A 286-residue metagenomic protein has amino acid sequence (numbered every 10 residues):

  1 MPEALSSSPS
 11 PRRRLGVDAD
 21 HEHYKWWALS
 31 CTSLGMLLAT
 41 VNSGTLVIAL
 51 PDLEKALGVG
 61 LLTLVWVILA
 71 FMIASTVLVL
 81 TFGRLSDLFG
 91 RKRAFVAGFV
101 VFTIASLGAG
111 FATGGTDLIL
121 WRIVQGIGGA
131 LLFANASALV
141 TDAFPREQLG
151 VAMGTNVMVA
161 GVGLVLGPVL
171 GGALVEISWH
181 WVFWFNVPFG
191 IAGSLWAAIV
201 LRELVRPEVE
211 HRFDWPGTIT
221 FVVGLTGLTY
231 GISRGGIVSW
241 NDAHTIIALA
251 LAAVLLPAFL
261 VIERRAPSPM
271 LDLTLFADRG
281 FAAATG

Functional and structural regions predicted by a protein language model:
P2-I199: Transmembrane-helix bundle of Major Facilitator Superfamily
E176-G286: Hydrophobic transmembrane-helix bundles of small-molecule transporters
